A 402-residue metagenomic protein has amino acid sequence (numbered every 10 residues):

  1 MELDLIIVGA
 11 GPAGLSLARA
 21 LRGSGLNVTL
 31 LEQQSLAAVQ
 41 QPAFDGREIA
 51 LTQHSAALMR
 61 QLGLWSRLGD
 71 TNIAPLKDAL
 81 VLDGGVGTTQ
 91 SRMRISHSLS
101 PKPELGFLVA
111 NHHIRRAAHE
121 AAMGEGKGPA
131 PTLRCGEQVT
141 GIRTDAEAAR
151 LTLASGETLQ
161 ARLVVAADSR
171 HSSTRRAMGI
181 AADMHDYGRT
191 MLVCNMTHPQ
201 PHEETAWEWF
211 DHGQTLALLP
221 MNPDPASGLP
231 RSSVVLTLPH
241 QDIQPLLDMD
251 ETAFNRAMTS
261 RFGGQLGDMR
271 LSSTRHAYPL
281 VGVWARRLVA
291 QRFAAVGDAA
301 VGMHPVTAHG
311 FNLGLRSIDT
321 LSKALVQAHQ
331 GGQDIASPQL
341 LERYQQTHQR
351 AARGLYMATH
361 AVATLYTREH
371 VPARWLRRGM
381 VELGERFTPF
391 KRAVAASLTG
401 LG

Functional and structural regions predicted by a protein language model:
L3-L30: N-terminal Rossmann-like FAD-binding beta1-loop-alpha1 element of flavoenzymes
R22-R47: Glycine-rich FAD pyrophosphate-binding loop
A43-G84: N-terminal FAD cofactor-binding segment of flavoenzymes
A57, H171-W207, Q214-L216, L238-D242 (+1 more regions): Central beta-strand plus flanking loop segment that forms part of the substrate or channel wall within the catalytic
T71-A177, H185-T190: Conserved N-terminal helical subregion
D211-Y278: Conserved FAD/dinucleotide-binding core of flavoprotein oxidoreductases
R286-P305: Short FAD-binding loop at a beta-strand-to-alpha-helix junction that anchors the flavin cofactor in diverse
K323-G402: C-terminal helical "tail/cap" subdomain of flavin- and related membrane-associated enzymes
